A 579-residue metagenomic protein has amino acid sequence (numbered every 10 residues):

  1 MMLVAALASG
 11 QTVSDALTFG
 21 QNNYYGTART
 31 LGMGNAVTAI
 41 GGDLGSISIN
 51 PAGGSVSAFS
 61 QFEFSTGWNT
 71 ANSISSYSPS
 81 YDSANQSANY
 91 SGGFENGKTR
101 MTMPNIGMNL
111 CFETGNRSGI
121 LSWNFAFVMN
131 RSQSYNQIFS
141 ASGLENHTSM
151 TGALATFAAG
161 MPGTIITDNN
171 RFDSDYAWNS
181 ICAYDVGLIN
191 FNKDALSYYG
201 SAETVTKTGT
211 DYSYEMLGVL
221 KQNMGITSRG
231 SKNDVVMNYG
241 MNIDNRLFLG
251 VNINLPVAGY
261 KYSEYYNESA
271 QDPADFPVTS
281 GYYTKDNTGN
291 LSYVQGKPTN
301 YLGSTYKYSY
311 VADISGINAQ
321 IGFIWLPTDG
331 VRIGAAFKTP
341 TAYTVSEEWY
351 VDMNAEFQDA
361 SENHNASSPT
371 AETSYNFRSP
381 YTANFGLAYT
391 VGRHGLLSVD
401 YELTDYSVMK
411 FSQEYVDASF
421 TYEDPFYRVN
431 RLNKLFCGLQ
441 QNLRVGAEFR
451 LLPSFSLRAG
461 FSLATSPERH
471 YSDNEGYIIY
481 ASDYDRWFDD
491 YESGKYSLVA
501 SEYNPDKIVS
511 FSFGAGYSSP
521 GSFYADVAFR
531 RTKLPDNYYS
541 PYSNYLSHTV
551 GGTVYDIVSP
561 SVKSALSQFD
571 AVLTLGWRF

Functional and structural regions predicted by a protein language model:
M1-M2: Sec-dependent signal peptide recognition, specifically the positively charged N-region followed immediately by
A5-S9: N-terminal signal peptide c-region/cleavage motif recognized by signal peptidases
Q11-Y25, T30, C111-F579: Outer-membrane beta-barrel porins/channels
A28, I40-I49, S55-E145, N233: Outer-membrane beta-barrel translocator/receptor signature
I49-N50, D359: Short, solvent-exposed helix-helix connector turns and helix-capping sites enriched in acidic/polar residues
